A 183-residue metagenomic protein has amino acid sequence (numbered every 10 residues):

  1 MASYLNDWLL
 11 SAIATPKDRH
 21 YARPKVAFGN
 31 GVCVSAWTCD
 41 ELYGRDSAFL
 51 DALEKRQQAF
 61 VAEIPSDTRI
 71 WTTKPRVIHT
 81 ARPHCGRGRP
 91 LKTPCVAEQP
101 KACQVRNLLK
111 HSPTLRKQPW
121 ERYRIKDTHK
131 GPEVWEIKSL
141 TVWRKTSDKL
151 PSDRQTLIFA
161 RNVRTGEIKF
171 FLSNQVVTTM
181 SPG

Functional and structural regions predicted by a protein language model:
M1-L9, A14, P65, I70-G183: An anionic, glycine-rich sequence signature occurring as long contiguous blocks
M1-S66, R76, F159-R161, F171: Polybasic low-complexity intrinsically disordered regions
